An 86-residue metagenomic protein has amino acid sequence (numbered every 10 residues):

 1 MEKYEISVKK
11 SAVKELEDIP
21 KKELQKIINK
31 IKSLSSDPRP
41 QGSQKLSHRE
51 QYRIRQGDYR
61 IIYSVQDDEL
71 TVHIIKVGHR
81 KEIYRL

Functional and structural regions predicted by a protein language model:
M1-Q25, Q56, S64-L86: Enriched for short, Lys/Arg-rich terminal
K30-I54: A short, surface-exposed loop/turn module that caps and links secondary-structure elements
